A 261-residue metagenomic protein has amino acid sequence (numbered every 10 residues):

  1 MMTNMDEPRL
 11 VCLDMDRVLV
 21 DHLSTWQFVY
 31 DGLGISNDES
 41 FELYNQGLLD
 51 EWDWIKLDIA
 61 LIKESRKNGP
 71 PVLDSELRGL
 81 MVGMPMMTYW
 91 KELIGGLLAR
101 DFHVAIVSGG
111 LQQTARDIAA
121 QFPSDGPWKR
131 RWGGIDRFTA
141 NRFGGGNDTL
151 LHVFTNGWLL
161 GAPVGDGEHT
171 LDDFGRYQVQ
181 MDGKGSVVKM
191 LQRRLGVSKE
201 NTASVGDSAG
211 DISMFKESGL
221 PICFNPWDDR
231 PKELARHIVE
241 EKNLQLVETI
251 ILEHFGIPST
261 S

Functional and structural regions predicted by a protein language model:
M2-A60: Active-site neighborhood of HAD-like aspartate-dependent phosphohydrolases
D6, M81-H103, G110-S261: C-terminal cap/substrate-recognition subdomain and adjoining C-terminal extension of metal-dependent phosphatase-like
L13, L43, A105-I106, T202: Short glycine- and Lys/Arg-enriched binding-loop motifs that mark or flank ligand-binding interfaces
V18, V107-S108: Ser/Thr-glycine-rich phosphate-binding loops at phosphate-binding pockets of nucleotides, nucleotide cofactors
F28, S36-S40, W54-L57, V72-G79 (+3 more regions): Exposed alpha-helical structural elements
L33, I62-R66, F255: Structural signal for hydrophobic packing residues in well-ordered secondary-structure cores of soluble enzyme domains
N37-Y44, K67-L77, P127-R131, T149-L150: Short, surface-exposed acidic
A60-E76, W158-D172: Short, basic/glycine-rich phosphate-binding loops at helix/coil junctions that contact nucleotide phosphates
